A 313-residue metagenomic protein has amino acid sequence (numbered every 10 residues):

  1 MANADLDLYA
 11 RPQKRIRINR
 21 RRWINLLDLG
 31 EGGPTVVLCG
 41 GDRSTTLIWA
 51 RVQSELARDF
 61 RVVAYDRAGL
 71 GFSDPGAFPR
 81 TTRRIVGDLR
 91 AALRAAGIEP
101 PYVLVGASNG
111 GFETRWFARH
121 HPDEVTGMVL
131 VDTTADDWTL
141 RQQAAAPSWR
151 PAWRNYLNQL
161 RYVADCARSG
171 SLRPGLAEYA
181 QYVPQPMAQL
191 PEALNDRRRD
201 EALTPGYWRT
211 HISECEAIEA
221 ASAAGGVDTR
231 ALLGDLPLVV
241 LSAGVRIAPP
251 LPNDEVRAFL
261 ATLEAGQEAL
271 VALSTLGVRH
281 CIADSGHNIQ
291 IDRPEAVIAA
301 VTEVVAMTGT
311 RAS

Functional and structural regions predicted by a protein language model:
N3-W23: N-terminal cap/lid segment of alpha/beta-hydrolase-fold proteins
R22-F72, A107: Conserved HGGG/HGGXW glycine-rich cap/lid loop of the alpha/beta-hydrolase fold
L27, A64-V105, N109, H121 (+1 more regions): Active-site loop/oxyanion-hole signature of alpha/beta-hydrolase fold enzymes
L38-G40, Y65-R67, V131, S242 (+1 more regions): Alpha/beta-hydrolase
I48-A50, S73-P79, L140-R141: Conserved catalytic-core motifs of eukaryotic protein kinase domains, centered on the activation segment
P100-Q143: Conserved hydrolase catalytic core segment
V129-A269: Flexible "cap/lid" subdomain of the alpha/beta-hydrolase fold that forms the substrate-access gate
S274-S313: Catalytic active-site module of serine/aspartate enzymes centered on a nucleophile-bearing elbow/loop
